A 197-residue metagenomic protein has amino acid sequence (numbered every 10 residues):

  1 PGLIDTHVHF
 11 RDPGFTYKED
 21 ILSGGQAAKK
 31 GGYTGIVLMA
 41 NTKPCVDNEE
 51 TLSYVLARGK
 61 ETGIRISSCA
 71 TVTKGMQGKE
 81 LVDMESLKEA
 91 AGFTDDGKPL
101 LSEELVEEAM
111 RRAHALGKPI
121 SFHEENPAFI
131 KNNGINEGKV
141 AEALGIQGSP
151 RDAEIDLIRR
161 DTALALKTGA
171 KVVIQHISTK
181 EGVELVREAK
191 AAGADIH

Functional and structural regions predicted by a protein language model:
P1-G59: Metal-associated gating/positioning segment near the N- to mid-region
G2-V8, I36-L38, I66-A70, F93-D95 (+3 more regions): Hydrophobic faces of well-ordered beta-strands that scaffold small-molecule active sites in alpha/beta enzyme cores
T16-D20, D47-T51, G75-K79, L101 (+1 more regions): Short secondary-structure boundary/capping elements
G31, I64, K88: Structured loop/turn residues at beta-strand edges in well-structured enzyme cores
N41-C45, A70-G75: Acidic, glycine-rich active-site loops and adjacent beta-strand->loop/helix elements that engage anionic groups
L56, K60, R187-K190: Class I S-adenosyl-L-methionine
A57-V72: A glycine-rich helix N-cap at a beta->alpha junction
E80-H197: Histidine/acidic residue-rich metal-binding segments in metalloenzymes
